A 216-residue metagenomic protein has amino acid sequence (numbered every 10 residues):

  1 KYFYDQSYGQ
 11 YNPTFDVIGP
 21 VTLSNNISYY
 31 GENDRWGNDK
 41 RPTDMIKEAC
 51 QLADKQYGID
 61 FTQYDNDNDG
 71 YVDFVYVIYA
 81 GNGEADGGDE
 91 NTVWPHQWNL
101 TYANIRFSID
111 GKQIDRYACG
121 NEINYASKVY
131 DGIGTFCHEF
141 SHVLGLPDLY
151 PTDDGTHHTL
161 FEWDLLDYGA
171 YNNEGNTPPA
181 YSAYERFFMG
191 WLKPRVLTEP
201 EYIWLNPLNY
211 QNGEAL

Functional and structural regions predicted by a protein language model:
K1-D110: Active-site-proximal segments of metallohydrolase catalytic domains
F74, A80-L216: Extracellular hydrolytic enzyme modules, especially secreted metalloproteases of the metzincin/thermolysin-like class
